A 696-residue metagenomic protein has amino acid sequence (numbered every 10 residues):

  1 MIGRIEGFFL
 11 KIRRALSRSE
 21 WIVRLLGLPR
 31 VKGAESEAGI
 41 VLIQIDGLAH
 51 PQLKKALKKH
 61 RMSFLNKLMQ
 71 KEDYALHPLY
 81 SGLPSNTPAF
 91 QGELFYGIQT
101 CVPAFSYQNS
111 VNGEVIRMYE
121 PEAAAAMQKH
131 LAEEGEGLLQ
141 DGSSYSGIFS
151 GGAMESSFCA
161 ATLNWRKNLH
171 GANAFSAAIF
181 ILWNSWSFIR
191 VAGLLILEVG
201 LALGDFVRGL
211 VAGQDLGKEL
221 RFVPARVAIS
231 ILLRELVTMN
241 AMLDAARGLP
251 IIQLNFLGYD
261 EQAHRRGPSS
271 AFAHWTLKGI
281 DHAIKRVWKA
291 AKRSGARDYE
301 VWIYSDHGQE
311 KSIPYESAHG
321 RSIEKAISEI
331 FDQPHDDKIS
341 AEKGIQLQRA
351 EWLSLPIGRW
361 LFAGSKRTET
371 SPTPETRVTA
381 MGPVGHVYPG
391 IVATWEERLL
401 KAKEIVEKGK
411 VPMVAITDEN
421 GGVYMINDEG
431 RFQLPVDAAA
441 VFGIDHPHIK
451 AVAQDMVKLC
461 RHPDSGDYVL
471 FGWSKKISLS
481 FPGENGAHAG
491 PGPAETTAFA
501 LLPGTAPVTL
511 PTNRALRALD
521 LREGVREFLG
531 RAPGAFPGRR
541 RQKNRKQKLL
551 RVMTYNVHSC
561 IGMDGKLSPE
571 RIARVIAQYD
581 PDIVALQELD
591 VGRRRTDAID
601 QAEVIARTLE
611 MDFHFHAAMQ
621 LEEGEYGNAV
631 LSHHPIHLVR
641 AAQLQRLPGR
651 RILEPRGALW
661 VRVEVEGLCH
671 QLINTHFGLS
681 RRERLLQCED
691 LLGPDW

Functional and structural regions predicted by a protein language model:
I2-R4, R13, G97-G267, P383-H386 (+3 more regions): His/Asp/Glu-rich, glycine-adjacent segments that coordinate divalent cations and/or stabilize oxyanion chemistry on
I5-D73, S317-A318: Active-site-proximal N-terminal segment of extracellular/periplasmic enzymes that hydrolyze or transfer
E6, S36-A38, K59-M62, K67 (+4 more regions): Secreted, luminal/periplasmic, and some membrane-associated catalytic domains that remodel anionic oxygen-ester
L94-I98, I148, Y468, R607-T608 (+1 more regions): Conserved beta strand-loop-helix elements of the APE1-like EEP
I231-L232, L236, Y259-V301, A326-H335 (+1 more regions): A long, amphipathic alpha-helix that forms part of the scaffold/cap immediately adjacent to metal-dependent active
A245-G279, P389-A393, T496-T497, E666-L668: Active-site His/acidic residue clusters
H448, A453-V525: Low-complexity, glycine/alanine/valine/leucine- and proline-rich hydrophobic stretches
G534-T608, F613, M619-E625, L668 (+1 more regions): N-terminal, active-site-proximal structural segment of metallo-dependent hydrolase catalytic domains
